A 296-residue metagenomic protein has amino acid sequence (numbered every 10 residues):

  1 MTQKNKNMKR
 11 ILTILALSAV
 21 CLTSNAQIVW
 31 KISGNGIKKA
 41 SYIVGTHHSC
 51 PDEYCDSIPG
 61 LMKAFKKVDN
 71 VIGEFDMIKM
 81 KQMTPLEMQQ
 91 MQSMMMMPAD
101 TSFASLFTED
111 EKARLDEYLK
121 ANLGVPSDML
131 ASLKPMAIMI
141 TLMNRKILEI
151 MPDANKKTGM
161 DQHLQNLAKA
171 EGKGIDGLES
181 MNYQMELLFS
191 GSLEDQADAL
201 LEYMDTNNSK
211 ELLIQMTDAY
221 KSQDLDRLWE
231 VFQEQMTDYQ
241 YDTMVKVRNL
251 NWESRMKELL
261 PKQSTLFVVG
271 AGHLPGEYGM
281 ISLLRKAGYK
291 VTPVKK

Functional and structural regions predicted by a protein language model:
M1-M8: N-terminal secretory signal peptides that target proteins for export/translocation
K9-L15: Sec-dependent signal peptide recognition, specifically the positively charged N-region followed immediately by
L15-N25: Hydrophobic h-region of N-terminal signal peptides that target proteins for export in Gram-negative bacteria
I28-M236: Structured, acidic catalytic/metal-binding patches in enzyme active sites
D238-K296: A cross-kingdom marker for long, charged
